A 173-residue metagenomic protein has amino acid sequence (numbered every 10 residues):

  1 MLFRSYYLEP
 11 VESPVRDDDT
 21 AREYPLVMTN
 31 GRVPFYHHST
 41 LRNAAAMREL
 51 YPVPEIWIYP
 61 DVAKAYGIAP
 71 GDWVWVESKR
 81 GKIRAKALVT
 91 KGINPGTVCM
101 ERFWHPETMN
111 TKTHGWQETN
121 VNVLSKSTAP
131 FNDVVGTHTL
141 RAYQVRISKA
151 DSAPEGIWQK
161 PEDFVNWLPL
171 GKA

Functional and structural regions predicted by a protein language model:
M1-A44: Long, low-complexity segments enriched in small/aliphatic residues
S39-W57, D61-A173: Long, contiguous, secondary-structure-rich segments that constitute the structural scaffold of globular domains
